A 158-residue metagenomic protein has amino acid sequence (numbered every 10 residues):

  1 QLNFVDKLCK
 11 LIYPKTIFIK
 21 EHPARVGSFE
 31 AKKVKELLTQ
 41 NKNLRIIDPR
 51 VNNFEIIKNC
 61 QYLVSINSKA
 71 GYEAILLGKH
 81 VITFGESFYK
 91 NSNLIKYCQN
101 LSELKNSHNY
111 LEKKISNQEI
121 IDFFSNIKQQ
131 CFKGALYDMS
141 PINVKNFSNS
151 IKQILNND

Functional and structural regions predicted by a protein language model:
V5-P49: Catalytic donor nucleotide-activated moiety binding site of glycosyltransferases and closely related
P14, Y62, S87-K90, Y110-K114: Short, well-ordered loop/turn and helix-capping segments at boundaries between secondary-structure elements and domains
K15-I17, V81, K114-E119: Hydrophobic anchor at the start of a short beta-strand that flanks the dinucleotide cofactor-binding loop
A24, A70, F88, S102-E103: Short, glycine-/Ser/Thr-/acidic-enriched flexible segments
K33-K35, L63, K96-N100: Short low-complexity, flexible loop/linker segments enriched in glycine and/or proline with clustered acidic
D48-K96: A donor-sugar binding/catalytic signature common to diverse glycosyltransferases and related nucleotide-sugar
L94-D158: Leloir-type glycosyltransferase catalytic cores
